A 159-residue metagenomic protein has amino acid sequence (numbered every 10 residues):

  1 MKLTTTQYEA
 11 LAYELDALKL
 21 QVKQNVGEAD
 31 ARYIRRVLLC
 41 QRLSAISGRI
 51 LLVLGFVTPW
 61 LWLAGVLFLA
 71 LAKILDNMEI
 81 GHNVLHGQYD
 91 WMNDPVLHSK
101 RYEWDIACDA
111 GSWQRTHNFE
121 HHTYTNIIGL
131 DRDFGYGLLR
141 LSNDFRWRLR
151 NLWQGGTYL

Functional and structural regions predicted by a protein language model:
M1, T5, Y33, L63-L67 (+4 more regions): A near-ubiquitous, low-amplitude feature marking generic local secondary-structure context
M1-S47: Low-complexity, highly charged intrinsically disordered N-terminal segments that act as targeting/localization
Q7-L18, T58-F68, W104: Charged, low-complexity, helix/coiled-coil-prone segments
L20, Q24, R49-F56, K73 (+2 more regions): Short helix-loop boundary/capping segments at the starts of domains
A31-N77, N151-L159: Alpha-helical bilayer-embedded segments of polytopic membrane proteins, i.e., transmembrane/intramembrane helices
A70-L159: Membrane-embedded catalytic scaffold of the fatty acid hydroxylase/desaturase
